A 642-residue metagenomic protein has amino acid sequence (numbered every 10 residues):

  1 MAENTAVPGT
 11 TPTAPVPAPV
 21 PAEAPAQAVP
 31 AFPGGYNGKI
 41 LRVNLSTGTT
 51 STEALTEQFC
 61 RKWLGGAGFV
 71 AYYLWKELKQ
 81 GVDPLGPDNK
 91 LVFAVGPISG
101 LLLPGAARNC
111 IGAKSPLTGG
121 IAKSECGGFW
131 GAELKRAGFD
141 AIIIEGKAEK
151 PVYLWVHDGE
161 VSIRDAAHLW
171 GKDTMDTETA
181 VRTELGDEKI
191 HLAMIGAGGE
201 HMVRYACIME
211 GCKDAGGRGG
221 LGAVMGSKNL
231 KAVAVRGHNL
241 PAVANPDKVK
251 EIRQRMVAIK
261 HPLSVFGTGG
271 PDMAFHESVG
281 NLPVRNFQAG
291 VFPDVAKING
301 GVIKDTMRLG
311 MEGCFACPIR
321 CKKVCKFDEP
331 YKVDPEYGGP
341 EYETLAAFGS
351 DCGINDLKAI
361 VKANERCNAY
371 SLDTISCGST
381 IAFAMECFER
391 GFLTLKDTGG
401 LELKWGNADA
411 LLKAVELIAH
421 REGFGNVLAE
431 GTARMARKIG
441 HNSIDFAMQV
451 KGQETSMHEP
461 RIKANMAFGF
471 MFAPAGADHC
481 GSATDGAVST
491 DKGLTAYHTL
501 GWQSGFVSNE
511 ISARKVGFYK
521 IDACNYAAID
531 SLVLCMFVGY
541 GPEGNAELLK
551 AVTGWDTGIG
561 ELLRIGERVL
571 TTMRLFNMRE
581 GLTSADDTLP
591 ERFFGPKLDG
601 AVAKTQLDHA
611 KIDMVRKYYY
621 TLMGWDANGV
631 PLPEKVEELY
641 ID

Functional and structural regions predicted by a protein language model:
M1-T11: Long, low-complexity, intrinsically disordered segments
G9-A223, S227-V243, V249-T268, A274-F275 (+3 more regions): Protein-protein interaction/assembly regions in multi-subunit complexes
R182, K189-A193, A197-G219, M225-D642: Extended C-terminal regions of large enzymes
